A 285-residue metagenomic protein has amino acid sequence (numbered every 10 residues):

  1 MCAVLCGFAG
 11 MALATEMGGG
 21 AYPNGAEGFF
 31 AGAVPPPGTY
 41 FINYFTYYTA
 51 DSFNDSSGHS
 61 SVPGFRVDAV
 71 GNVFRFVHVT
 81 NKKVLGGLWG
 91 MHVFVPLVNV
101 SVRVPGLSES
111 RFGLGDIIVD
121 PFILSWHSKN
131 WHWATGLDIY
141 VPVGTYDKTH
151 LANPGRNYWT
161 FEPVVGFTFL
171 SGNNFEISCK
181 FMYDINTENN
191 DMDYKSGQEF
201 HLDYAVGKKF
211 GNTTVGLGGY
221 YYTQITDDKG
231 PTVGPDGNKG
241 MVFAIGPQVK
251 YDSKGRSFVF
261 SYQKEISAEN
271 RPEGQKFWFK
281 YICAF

Functional and structural regions predicted by a protein language model:
F8-A14: Sec/Tat signal peptide C-region and signal peptidase I cleavage site
T15-M17, F30-G38, N81-G90, V104 (+4 more regions): Short loop/turn motifs that connect adjacent beta-strands in outer-membrane beta-barrel proteins
E16-G20, Y48-G71, P105-S110: Surface-exposed strand-loop-strand hairpins of Gram-negative outer-membrane beta-barrel proteins
M17, S60-S61, M192-F285: Outer membrane beta-barrel transmembrane domains
A21, A26, V67-R75, L114-V119 (+4 more regions): Transmembrane beta-barrel architecture of outer-membrane proteins
A31, N43, F74-H78, V119-L124 (+7 more regions): Residues on the lipid-exposed face of transmembrane beta-strands in outer-membrane beta-barrel proteins
F41-T49, M91-L97, T135-V141, C179-Y183 (+4 more regions): Transmembrane beta-barrel strands of outer-membrane/channel proteins
P96-S196, D236-N238, D252: Outer-membrane pore/translocation modules
